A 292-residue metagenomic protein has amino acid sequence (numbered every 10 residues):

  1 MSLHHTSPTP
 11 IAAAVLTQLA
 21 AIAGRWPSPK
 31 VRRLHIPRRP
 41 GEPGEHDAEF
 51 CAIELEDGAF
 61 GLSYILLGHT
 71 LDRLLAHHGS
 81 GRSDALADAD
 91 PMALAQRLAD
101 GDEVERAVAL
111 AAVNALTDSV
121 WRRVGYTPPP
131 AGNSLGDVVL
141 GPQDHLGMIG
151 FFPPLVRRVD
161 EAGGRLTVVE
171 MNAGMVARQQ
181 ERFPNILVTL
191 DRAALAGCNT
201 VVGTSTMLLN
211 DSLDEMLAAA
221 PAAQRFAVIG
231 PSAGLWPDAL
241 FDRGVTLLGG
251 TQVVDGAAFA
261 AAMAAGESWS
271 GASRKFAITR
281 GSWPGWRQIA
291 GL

Functional and structural regions predicted by a protein language model:
S2-E161, I278-L292: Electropositive, gly/pro-rich neighborhoods at or near active sites that engage anionic ligands
S134-L135, N185-G197: Short acidic low-complexity segments
L140-G141, V159-A162, L195-A196, A218-A223: Short, conserved loop/helix-junction motifs that constitute active-site signature segments in enzyme catalytic cores
G147, T200-T204, A227: Structural motif
F152, N172, S232: Residues in the short beta-alpha loop(s) of Rossmann-like NAD(P)-binding domains
L155-R158, S212-A219, A239: A short acidic, amphipathic alpha-helical/loop segment
G164-Q179: NAD(P)-binding Rossmann-fold cofactor-contacting core
R225-L292: C-terminal functional extensions of proteins
